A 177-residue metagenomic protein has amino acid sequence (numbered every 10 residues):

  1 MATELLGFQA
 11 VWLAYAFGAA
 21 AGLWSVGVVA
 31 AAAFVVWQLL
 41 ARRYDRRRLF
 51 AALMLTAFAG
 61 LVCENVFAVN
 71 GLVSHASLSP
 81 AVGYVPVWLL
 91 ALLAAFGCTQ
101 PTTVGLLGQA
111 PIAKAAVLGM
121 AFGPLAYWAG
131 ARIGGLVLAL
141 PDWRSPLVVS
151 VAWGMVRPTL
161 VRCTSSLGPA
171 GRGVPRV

Functional and structural regions predicted by a protein language model:
M1-V177: Aromatic-rich, lipid-facing transmembrane alpha helices and their immediate juxtamembrane interface loops in integral
